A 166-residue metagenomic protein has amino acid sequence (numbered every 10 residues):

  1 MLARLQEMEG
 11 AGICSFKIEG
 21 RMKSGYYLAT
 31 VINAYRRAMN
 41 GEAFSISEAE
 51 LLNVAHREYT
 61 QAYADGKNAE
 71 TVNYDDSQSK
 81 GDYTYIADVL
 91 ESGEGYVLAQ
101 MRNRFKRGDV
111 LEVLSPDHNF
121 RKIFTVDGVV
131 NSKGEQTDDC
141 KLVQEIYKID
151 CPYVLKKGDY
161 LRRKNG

Functional and structural regions predicted by a protein language model:
M1-G166: Surface-exposed amphipathic alpha-helical tracts and adjacent flexible/coil segments at the periphery of soluble enzymes
